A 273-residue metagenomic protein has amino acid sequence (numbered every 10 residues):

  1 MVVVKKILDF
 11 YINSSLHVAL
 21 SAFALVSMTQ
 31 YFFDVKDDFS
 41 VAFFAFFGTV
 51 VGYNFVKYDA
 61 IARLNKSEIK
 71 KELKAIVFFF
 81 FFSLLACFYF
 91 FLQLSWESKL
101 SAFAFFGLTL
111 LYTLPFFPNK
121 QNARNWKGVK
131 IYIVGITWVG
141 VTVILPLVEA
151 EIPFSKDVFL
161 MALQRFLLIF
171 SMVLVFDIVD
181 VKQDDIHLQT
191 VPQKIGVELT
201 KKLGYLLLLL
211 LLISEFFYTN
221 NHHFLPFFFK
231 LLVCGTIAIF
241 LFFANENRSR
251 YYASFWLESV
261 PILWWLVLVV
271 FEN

Functional and structural regions predicted by a protein language model:
V2-V18, Y58-F78, L114-T137, T190 (+2 more regions): Interhelical loop and helix-boundary elements at the membrane-water interface of polytopic inner-membrane proteins
F23-S27, A45-D59, F106-L114, G235-I237: Central hydrophobic cores of alpha-helical transmembrane segments in multi-pass inner-membrane proteins across all
A24-F44, C87-L100, T142-L163, S214-P226 (+1 more regions): Helix-coil boundary and interhelical linker segments in multi-pass alpha-helical membrane proteins
K36-V50, I69-L73: Loop-to-helix transition at the N-terminal end of transmembrane alpha-helices
A45-K66, S171-P192: Acidic (Asp/Glu-rich) catalytic motifs at the cytosolic membrane interface
L64-E97, Q193-N220: Multi-pass membrane catalytic core of lipid/isoprenoid biosynthesis enzymes
L73-E149: Intramembrane alpha-helical segments
I131-V181: Functional transmembrane core segments of multi-pass inner-membrane proteins
